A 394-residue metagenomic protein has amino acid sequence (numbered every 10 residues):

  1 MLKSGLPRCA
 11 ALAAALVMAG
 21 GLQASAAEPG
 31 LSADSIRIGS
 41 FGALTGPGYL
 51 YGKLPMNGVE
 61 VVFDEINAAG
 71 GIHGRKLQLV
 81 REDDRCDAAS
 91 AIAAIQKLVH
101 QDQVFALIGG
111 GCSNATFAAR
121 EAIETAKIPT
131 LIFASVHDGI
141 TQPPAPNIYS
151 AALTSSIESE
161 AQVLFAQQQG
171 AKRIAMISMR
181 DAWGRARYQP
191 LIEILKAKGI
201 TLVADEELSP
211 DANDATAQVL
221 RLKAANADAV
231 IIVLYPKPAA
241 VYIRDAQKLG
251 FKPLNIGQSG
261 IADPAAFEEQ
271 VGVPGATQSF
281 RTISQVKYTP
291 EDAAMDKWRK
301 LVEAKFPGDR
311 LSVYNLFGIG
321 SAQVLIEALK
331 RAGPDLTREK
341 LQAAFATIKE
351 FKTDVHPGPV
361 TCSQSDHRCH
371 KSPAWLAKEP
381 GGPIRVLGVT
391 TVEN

Functional and structural regions predicted by a protein language model:
M1-R37, A68, T391-N394: Short, low-complexity disordered leader/linker segments with a strong preference for bacterial N-terminal type II
S25-S40, G71-K76, A166-K172, D335: Immediate post-signal peptide segment of exported/extracytoplasmic ligand-binding proteins
E28-E60, E82-A89, G111, I177-R185 (+1 more regions): Extracytoplasmic "Venus flytrap"
S35, L50-N57, A68-Q142, L208-A215 (+1 more regions): Beta-alpha junction/loop-to-helix N-cap segments that form part of ligand/metal-binding clefts
P47, Y51, P55-V62, A91-I95 (+13 more regions): Stable alpha-helical elements in mature extracytoplasmic
A89, Q103-E206, N255-Q278: Extracytoplasmic ligand/sensor domains, especially the bilobed periplasmic-binding protein
I243-G318, K378-I384, G388-V392: Extracellular/periplasmic periplasmic-binding protein-like sensory domains
A304-N315, I326-I384: Segments of small-molecule ligand-sensing domains
